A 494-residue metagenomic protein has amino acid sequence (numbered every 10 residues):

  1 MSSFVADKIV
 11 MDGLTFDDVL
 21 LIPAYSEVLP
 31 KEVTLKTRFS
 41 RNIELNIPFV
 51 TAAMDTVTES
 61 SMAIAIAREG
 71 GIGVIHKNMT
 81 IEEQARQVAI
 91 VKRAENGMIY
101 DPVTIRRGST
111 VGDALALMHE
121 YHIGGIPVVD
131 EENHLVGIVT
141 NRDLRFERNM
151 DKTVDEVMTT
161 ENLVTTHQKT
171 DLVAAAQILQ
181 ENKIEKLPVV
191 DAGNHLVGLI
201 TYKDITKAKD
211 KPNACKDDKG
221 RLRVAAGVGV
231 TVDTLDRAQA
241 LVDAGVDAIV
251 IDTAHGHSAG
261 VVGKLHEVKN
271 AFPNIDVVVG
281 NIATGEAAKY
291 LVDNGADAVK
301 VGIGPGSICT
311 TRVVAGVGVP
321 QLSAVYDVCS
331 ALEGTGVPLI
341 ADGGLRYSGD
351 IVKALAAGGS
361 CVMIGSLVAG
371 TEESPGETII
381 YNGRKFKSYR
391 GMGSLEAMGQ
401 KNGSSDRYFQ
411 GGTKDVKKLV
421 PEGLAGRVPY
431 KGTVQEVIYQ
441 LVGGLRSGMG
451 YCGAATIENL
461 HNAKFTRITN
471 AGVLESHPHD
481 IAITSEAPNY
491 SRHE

Functional and structural regions predicted by a protein language model:
M1-Y25, I105-R106, H167, G227 (+2 more regions): Alpha/beta catalytic cores of nucleotide-metabolism and tRNA/nucleoside-modifying enzymes
L29, V33-N46, A52-M54, E83-Y121 (+6 more regions): Bateman/CBS regulatory modules and CBS-like beta-alpha motifs in cytosolic regions of diverse proteins
K31, T80-A89, E147-D151, H195-C215 (+5 more regions): Active-site-adjacent beta->alpha loops and helix N-cap segments on the catalytic face of soluble alpha/beta enzymes
E44-T51, G97-P102, D217-G227, V268-A283 (+2 more regions): Short beta-strand/loop segments at the ligand-binding rim of alpha/beta enzyme cores
S61-I64, D236-A244, V277, A283-V301 (+2 more regions): Catalytic cores of alpha/beta
R68-E83, V246-S258, D297-A315, L345-I379: Glycine-rich phosphate-binding active-site loops on the catalytic face of alpha/beta enzymes
V74-N78, T104-I105, G125-P127, T165-H167 (+6 more regions): Catalytic beta/alpha-barrel core
I75-T80, I123, P127, L135-M150 (+4 more regions): Short beta->alpha transition motifs characteristic of CBS
